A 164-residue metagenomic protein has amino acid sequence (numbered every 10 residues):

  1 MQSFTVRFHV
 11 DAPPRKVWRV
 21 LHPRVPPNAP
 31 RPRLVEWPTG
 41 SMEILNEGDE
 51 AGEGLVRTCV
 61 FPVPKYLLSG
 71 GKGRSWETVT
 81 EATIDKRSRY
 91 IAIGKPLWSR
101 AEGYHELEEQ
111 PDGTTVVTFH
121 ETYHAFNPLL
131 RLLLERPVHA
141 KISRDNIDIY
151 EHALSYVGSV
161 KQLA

Functional and structural regions predicted by a protein language model:
M1-E50: Hydrophobic ligand-binding cavity/cleft-lining segments
M1-H9, V56, R74, R87 (+2 more regions): Intrinsic-disorder/low-complexity, polar/charged segments enriched in Ser/Thr/Lys/Arg/Asp/Glu/Gln
V6-F8, R74-E81, A92-G94, E102-E109 (+1 more regions): Hydrophobic/aromatic beta-strand elements that line small-molecule binding cavities or substrate pockets in beta-rich
V10-A12, V63-K65, P96, L107 (+1 more regions): Beta-strand elements of well-folded, non-transmembrane domains
D11-R15, D49-A51, T80-R87, E106-T118 (+1 more regions): A short, structured loop/turn motif at beta-sheet edges
N28, T39-P96, D148, H152-A164: Glycine-rich portal/gate segments that line the openings of hydrophobic small-molecule binding cavities
L97-E102, S143: Amphipathic hydrophobic-ligand
V116, T122-A164: A conserved amphipathic terminal alpha-helix motif
